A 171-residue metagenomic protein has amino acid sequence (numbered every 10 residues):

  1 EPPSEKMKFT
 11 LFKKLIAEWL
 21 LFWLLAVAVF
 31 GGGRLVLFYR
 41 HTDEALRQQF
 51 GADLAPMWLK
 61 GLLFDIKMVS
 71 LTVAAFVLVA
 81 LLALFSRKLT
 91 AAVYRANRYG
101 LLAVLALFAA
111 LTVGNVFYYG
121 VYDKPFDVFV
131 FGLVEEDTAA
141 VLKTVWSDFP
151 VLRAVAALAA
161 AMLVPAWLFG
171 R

Functional and structural regions predicted by a protein language model:
P2-K14: Short, Lys/Arg-rich, polar N-terminal cytosolic tail immediately upstream of the first transmembrane signal-anchor
L11-L24, A92-A106: Alpha-helical transmembrane segments and their helix-start/interface "positive-inside/aromatic belt" motifs in integral
W19, W23-V27, G31, G61 (+4 more regions): Alpha-helical transmembrane spans of integral membrane proteins, capturing the lipid-embedded, hydrophobic core of TM
G33-F64, G100-A157: Membrane-interfacial interhelical loops
E44-Q48, T72, A92: Solvent-exposed, low-complexity, intrinsically disordered, charge-rich segments adjacent to transmembrane helices
G51, F76-L82: Feature captures the catalytic ectodomains and active-site-proximal regions of enzymes that hydrolyze or transfer
L82-G100, R171: Cytoplasmic juxtamembrane regions at transmembrane-helix boundaries
S86-R87, A159-R171: Cytosolic-side transmembrane helix boundary signature
